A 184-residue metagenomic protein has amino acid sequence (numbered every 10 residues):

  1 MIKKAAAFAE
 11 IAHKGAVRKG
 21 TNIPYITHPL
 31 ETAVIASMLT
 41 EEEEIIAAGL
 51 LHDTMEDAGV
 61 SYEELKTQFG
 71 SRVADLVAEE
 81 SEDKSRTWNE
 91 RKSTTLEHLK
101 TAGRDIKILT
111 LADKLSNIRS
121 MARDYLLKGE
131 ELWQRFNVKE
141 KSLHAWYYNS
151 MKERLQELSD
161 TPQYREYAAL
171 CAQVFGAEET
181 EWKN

Functional and structural regions predicted by a protein language model:
M1-N184: Active-site helical microenvironments for divalent-metal-assisted chemistry
